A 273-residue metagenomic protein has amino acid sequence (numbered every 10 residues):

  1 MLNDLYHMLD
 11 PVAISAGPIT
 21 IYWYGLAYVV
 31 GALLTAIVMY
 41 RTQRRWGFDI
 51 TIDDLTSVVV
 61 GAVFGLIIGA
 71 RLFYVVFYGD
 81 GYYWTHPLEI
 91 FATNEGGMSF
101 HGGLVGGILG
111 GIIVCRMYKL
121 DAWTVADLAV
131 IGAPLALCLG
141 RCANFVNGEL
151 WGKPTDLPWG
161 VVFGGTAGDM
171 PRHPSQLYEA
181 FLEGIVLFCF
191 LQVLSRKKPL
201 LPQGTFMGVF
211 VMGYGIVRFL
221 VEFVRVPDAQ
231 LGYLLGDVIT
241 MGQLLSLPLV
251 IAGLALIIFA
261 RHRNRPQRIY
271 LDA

Functional and structural regions predicted by a protein language model:
M1-A273: A feature for loop-to-transmembrane-helix boundaries and adjacent hydrophobic helices in multi-pass integral membrane
